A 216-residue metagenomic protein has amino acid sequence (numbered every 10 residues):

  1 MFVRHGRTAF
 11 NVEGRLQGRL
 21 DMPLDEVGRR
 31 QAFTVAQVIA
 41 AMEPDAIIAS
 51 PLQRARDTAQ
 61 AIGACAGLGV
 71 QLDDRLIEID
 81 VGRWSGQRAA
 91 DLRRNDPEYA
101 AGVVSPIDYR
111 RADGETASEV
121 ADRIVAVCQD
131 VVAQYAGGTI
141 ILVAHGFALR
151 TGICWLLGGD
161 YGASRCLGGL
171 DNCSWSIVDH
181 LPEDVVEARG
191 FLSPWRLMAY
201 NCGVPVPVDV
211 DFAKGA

Functional and structural regions predicted by a protein language model:
M1, Q71-D73, M198: General small-molecule cofactor/ligand-binding pocket signal
M1-H5, L142: Short, hydrophobic/glycine-enriched beta-strand segments
G6, G146, C202: Active-site metal-binding loops of divalent metal-dependent hydrolases
R7-I62, R110-V125: Loop-to-helix element that buttresses phosphate recognition and phosphoryl-transfer chemistry
F33-A100: Phosphate-coordination/substrate-recognition cap region in phosphate-metabolizing enzymes
E43-D45, A136-I140: Short coil/turn segments at beta-strand junctions that form active-site/ligand-binding loops
I79-D91, A133-G138, C154-A216: Acidic, low-complexity terminal tails and accessory targeting/binding regions of phosphate-metabolizing enzymes
V131, G138-G146: Generic beta-sheet signal
